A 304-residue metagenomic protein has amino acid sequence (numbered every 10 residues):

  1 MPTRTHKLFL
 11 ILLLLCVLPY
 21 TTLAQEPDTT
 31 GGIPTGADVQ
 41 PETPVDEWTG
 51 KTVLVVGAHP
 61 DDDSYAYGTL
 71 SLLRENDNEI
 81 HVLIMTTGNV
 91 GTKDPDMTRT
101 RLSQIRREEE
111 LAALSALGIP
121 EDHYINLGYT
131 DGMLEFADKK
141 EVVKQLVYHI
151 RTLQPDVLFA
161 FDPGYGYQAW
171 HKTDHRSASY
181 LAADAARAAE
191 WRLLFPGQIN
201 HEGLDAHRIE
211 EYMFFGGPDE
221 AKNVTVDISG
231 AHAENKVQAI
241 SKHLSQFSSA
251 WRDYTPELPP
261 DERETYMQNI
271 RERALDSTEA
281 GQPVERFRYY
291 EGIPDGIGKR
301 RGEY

Functional and structural regions predicted by a protein language model:
P2, L10, A24-V53, K140-Y304: Metal-dependent de-N-acetylase/amidase catalytic core
F9-P19: Bacterial N-terminal signal peptides
A24-L153: Active-site rim/loop-helix segments in enzyme catalytic domains that contact anionic ligands
